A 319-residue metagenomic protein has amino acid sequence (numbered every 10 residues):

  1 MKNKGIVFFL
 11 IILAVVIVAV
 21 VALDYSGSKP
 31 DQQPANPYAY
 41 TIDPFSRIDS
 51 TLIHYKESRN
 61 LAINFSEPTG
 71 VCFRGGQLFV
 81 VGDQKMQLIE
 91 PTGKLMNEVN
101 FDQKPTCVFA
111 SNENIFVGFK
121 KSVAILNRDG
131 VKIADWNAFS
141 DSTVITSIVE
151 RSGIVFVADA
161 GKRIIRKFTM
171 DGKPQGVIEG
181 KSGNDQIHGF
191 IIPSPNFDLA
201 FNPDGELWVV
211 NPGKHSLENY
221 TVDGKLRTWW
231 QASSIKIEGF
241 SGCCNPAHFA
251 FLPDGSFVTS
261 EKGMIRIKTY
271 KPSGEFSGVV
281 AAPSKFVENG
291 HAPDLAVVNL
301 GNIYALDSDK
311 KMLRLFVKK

Functional and structural regions predicted by a protein language model:
M1-K2: N-terminal hydrophobic targeting signals that begin at the initiator methionine
G5-K319: Eukaryotic scaffold repeat domains enriched in small/polar residues
